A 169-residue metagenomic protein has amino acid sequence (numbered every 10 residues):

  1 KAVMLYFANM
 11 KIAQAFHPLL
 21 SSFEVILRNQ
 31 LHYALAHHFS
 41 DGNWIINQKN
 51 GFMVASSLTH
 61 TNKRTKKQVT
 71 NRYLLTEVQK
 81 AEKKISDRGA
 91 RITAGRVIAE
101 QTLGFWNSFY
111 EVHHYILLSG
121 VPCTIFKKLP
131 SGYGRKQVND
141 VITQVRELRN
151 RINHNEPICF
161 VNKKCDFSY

Functional and structural regions predicted by a protein language model:
K1-Y169: Amphipathic alpha-helical interface elements
